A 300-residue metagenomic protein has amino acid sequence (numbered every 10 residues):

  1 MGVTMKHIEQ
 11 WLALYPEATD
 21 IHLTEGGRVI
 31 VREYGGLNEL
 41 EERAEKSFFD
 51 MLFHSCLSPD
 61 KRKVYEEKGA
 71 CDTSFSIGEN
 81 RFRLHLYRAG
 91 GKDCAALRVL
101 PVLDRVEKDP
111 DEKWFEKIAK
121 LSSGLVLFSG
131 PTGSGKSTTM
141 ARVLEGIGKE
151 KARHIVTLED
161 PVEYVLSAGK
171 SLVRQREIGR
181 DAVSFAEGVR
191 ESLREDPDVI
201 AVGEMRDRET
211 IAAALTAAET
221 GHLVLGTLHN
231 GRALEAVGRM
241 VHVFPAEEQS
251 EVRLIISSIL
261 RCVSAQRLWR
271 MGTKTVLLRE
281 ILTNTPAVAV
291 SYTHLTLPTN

Functional and structural regions predicted by a protein language model:
G2-L295: Short, flexible helix-loop junctions that flank or precede catalytic/ligand sites
T296-N300: A short, hydrophobic C-terminal helix/tail in secreted or cell-surface proteins
